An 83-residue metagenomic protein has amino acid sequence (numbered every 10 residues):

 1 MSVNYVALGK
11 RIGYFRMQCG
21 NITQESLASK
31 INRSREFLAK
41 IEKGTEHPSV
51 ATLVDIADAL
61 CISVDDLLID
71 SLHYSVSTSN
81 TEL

Functional and structural regions predicted by a protein language model:
M1-A7, S75-S79: A detector for short, charged/polar N-terminal pre-domain segments
V6, M17-Q18, H47: Short amphipathic helical patch at the helix-1/turn junction of helix-turn-helix
K10-K30, T81-E82: Short basic helix-loop element that most often maps to the first helix and adjoining turn of HTH DNA-binding modules
I12, L27-A28, L38-I41, L67: Conserved hydrophobic/aromatic packing and binding residues within compact polymer-binding modules
I31-H47: Recognition helix of helix-turn-helix/homeodomain-like DNA-binding domains that insert into the DNA major groove
A51-D66: DNA major-groove recognition helix of helix-turn-helix/homeodomain DNA-binding modules
L68-L83: Short, charged recognition helix plus adjacent turn of helix-turn-helix-like nucleic-acid-binding domains
